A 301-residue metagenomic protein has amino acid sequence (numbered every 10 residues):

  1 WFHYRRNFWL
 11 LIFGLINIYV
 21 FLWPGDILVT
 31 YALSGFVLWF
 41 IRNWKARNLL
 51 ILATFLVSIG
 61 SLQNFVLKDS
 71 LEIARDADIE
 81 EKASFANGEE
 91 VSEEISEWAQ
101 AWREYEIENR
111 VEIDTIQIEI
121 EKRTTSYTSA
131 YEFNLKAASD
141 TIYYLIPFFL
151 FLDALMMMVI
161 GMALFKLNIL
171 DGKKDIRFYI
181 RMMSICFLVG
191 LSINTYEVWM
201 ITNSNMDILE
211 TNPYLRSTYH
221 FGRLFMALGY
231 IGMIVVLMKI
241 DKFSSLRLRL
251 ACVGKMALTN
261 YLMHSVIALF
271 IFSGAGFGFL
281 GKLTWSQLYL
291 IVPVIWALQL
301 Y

Functional and structural regions predicted by a protein language model:
W1-A74, M263, A268: Internal alpha-helical transmembrane segments
W9-F21, V189-W199, C252-G278: Kinked, hydrophobic transmembrane alpha-helices enriched for aromatic residues and small/kink-inducing positions
F13, N17, I59-N64, M157 (+5 more regions): Alpha-helical transmembrane segments of multipass membrane proteins
V20, P24, Y144-L155, S217-F225 (+1 more regions): Hydrophobic alpha-helical transmembrane segments of multi-pass membrane proteins
I27-F40, F149-G172, G222-D241: Specific transmembrane alpha-helix
W39-I51, A163-I185: Solvent-exposed interhelical
F55-F151: Long hydrophobic alpha-helical segments that form multi-pass transmembrane helix bundles in integral membrane proteins
I208-Y301: Alpha-helical transmembrane segments of multi-pass integral membrane proteins
